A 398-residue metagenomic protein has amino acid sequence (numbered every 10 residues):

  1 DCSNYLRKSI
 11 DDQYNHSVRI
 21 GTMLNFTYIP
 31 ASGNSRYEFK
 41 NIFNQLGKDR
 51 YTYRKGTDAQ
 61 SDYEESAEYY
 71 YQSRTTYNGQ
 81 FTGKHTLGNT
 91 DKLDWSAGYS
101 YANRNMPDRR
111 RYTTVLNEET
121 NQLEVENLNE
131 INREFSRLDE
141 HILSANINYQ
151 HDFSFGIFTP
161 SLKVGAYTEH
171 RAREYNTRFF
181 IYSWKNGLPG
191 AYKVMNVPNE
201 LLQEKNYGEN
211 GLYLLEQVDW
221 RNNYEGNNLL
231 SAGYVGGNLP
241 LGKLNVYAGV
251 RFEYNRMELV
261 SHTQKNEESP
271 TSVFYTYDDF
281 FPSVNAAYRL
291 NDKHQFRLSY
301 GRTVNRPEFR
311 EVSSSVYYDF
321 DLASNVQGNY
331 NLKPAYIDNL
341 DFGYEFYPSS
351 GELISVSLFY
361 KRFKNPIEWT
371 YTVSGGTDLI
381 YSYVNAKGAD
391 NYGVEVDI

Functional and structural regions predicted by a protein language model:
D1, R50-G56, M106-T114, Y175-I181 (+4 more regions): Outer-membrane beta-barrel translocator domains and adjoining extracellular loop/strand segments of Gram-negative
D1-Y51, Y77-G79, P282-V284: Transmembrane beta-barrel wall of Gram-negative outer-membrane proteins
L6-Y14, L46-K48, N129-N132, S136 (+4 more regions): Signature of Gram-negative outer-membrane beta-barrel scaffolds
T22-Y28, F81-H85, I147-H151, G233-L241 (+4 more regions): Residues on the lipid-exposed face of transmembrane beta-strands in outer-membrane beta-barrel proteins
I29-G33, G88-T90, S154-I157, L241-L244 (+4 more regions): Outer-membrane beta-barrel channels and translocator barrels
S35-F39, L93-A97, P160-A166, V246-V250 (+4 more regions): Transmembrane beta-strands of outer-membrane beta-barrel proteins
F43-D49, L87, Y99-N105, R137 (+9 more regions): Transmembrane beta-strands of outer-membrane beta-barrel pores
L138, A145-N146, N329, K333 (+1 more regions): Outer membrane beta-barrel strand-and-loop segments of large Gram-negative receptors, especially TonB-dependent
